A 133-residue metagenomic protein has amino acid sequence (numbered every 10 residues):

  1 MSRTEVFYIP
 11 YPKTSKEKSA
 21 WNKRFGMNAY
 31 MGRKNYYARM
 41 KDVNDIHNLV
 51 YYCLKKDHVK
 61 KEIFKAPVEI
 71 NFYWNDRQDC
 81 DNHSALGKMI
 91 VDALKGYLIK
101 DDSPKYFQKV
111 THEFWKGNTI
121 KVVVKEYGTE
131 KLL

Functional and structural regions predicted by a protein language model:
M1-L133: Catalytic phosphate/metal-binding cores of nucleic-acid and nucleotide-processing enzymes, i.e., regions that mediate
